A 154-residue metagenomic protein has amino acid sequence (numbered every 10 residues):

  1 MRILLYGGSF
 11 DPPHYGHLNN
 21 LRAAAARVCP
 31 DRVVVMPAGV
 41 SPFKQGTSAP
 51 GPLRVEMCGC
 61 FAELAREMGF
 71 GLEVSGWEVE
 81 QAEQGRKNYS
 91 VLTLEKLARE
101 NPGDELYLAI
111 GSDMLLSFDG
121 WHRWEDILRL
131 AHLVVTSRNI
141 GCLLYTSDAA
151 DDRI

Functional and structural regions predicted by a protein language model:
R2-C29, V33, G39: N-terminal catalytic cores of NTP/NDP-binding nucleotidyl/phosphoryl-transfer enzymes
V34-P37, L133-S137: Short internal beta-strands
V40-H132: N-terminal Rossmann-like or analogous alpha/beta NTP/dinucleotide-binding catalytic cores that position adenine
F43-K44, I140-L144: Short, charged/polar "capping" segments at the starts of alpha-helices and the immediately preceding loops
S112, S137-N139: Short secondary-structure boundary segments
Y145-I154: Single conserved hydrophobic/aromatic residue that forms the stacking wall/gate of nucleotide- or nucleobase-binding
